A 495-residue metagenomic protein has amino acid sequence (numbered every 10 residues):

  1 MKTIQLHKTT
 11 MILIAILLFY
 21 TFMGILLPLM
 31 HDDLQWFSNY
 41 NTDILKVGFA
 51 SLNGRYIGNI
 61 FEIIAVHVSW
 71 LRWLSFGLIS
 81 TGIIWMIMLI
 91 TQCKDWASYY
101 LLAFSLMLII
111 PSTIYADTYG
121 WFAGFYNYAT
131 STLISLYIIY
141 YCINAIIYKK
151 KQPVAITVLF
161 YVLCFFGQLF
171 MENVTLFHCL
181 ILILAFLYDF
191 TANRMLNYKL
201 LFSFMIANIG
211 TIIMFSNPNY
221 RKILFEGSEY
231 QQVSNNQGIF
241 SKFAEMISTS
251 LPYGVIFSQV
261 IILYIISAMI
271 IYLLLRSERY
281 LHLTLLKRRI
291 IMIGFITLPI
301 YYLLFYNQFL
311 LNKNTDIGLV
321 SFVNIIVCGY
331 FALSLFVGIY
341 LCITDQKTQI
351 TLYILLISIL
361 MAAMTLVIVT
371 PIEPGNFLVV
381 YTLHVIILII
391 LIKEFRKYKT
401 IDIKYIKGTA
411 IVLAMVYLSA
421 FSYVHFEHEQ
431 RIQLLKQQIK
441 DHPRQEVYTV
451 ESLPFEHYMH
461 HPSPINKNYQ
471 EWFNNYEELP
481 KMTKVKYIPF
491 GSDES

Functional and structural regions predicted by a protein language model:
K2-L52, E62, V66-W85, K94-Y99 (+2 more regions): Intrinsically disordered, polar/acidic, low-complexity terminal segments
A15, L101-I109, F204, L283-L310 (+1 more regions): Transmembrane alpha-helix segments characteristic of polytopic inner-membrane glycan-assembly/cell-envelope
F22-L71, E172-L180, L187-L335: Transmembrane catalytic cores of multi-pass membrane glycosyltransferases and polysaccharide-assembly enzymes
I83-T91, I134-I146, L180-L187, I266-L274 (+3 more regions): Transmembrane alpha-helical segments
S105-I143, G318-F336, M361-L388: Membrane-interface micro-motifs in multi-pass membrane enzymes
N144-F165, L201-F202, Y405: Short hydrophobic alpha-helices at membrane interfaces in multi-pass membrane enzymes
V154-I183: Membrane-interface alpha helices of multi-pass inner-membrane proteins
R288-F295, C342-L360, K393-L418: Signature aromatic-anchored transmembrane alpha helix within multi-pass, membrane-resident enzymes that catalyze glycan
